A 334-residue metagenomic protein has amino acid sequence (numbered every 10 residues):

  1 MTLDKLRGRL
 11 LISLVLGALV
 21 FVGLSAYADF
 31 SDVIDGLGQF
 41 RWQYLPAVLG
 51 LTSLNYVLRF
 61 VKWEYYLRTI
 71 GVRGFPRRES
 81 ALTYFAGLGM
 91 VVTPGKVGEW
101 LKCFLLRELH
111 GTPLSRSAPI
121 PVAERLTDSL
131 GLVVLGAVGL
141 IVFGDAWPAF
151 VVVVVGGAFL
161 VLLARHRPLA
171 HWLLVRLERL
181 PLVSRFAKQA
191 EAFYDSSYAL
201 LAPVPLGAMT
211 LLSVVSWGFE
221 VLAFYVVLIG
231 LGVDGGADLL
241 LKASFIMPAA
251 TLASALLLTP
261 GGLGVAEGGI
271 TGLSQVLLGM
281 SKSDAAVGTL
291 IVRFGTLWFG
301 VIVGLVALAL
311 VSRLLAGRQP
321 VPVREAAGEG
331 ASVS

Functional and structural regions predicted by a protein language model:
M1-F85, V142-S254, L277-K282, A286-L290 (+1 more regions): Predominantly cytoplasmic-facing regulatory/coupling regions of multi-pass membrane proteins
G71-G74, F85-L101, L105-E108, P260: Short intracellular "coupling" helices and adjacent cytoplasmic loop segments at the cytosolic face of multi-pass
R77-S80, G98-W100, H110-A123, M280-I291: Membrane-interface alpha-helices at helix entry/exit sites of multi-pass transporters
A86-G95, F245-E267: Transmembrane alpha-helix interface/packing and boundary motifs in multi-pass membrane proteins, characterized by
A86-P94, S115-L140, A253, V287-V303: Membrane-embedded alpha-helical segments of transport systems, primarily multispan ion/solute transporters
L101-L105, A118-P121, G131-L132, L212 (+1 more regions): Hydrophobic alpha-helical membrane segments of integral membrane proteins
L106-L114, I246, G268-D284: Interfacial segments of multi-pass membrane proteins
